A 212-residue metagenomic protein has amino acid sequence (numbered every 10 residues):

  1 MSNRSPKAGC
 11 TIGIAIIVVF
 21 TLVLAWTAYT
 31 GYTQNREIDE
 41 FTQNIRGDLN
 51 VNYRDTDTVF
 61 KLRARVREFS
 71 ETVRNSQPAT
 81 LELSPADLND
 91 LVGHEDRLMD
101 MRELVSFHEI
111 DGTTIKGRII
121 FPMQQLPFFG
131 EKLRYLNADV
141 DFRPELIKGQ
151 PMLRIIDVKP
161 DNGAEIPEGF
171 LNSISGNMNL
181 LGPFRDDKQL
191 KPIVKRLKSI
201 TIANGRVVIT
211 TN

Functional and structural regions predicted by a protein language model:
S2-N212: Extracellular/lumenal and peripheral-membrane lipid-interaction modules
